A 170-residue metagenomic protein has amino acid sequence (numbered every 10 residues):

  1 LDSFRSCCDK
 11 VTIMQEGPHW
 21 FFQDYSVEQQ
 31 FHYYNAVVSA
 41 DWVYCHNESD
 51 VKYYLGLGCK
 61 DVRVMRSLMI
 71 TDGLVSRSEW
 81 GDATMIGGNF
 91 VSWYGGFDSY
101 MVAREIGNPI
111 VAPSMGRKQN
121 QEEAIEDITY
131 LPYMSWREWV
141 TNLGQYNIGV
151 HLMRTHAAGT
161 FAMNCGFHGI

Functional and structural regions predicted by a protein language model:
L1-D2, T12, I148-L152: Short N-terminal targeting/anchoring amphipathic segment
L1-S6, A157: An aromatic- and histidine-rich active-site surface loop
F4-D24, Y44: Active-site proximal beta-strand in glycosyltransferases
W20, D24-V43: Membrane-proximal helix-turn-helix segments that form the acceptor-binding/catalytic region of lipid-linked
D41-L55, C59-V75: Donor nucleotide-sugar binding/catalytic pocket of nucleotide-sugar-dependent glycosyltransferases
I70-W136: Conserved catalytic-core segment of nucleotide-activated headgroup transferases in glycan assembly
V140, A162-H168: Short alpha-helical segment that forms part of, or immediately flanks, the ligand-binding pocket in carbohydrate-active
G144-A157, I170: Acidic donor-binding loop of glycosyltransferase active sites
